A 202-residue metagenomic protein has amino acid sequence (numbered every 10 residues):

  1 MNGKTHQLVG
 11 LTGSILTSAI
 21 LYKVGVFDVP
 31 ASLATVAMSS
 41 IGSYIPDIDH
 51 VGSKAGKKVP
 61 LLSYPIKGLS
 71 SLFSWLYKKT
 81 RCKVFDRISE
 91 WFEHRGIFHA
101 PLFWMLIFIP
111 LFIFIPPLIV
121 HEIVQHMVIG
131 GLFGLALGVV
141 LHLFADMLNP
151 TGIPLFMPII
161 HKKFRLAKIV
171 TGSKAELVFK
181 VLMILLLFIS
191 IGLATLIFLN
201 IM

Functional and structural regions predicted by a protein language model:
M1-M202: N-terminal membrane-targeting hydrophobic helices
